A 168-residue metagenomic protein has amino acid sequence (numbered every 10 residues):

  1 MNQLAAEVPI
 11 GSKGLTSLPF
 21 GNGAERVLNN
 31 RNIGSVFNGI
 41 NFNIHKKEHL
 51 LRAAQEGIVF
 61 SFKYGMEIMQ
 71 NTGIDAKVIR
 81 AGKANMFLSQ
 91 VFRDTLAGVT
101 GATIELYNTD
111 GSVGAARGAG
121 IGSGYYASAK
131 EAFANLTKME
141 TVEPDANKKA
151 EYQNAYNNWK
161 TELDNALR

Functional and structural regions predicted by a protein language model:
M1-Q3: Histidine/acidic residue-rich metal-binding segments in metalloenzymes
A6-L106, D110-V113: Activation-segment/catalytic-loop signature of the eukaryotic protein kinase fold
K13, N43, G122-S123, T141: Alpha-helix boundary/capping detector
F62, A119-G124: Internal hydrophobic alpha-helix adjacent to the cofactor/substrate pocket in enzyme cavities
G124-R168: Acidic, glycine/GT-rich loop-and beta-edge segments that sit at the periphery of enzyme/chaperone cores
